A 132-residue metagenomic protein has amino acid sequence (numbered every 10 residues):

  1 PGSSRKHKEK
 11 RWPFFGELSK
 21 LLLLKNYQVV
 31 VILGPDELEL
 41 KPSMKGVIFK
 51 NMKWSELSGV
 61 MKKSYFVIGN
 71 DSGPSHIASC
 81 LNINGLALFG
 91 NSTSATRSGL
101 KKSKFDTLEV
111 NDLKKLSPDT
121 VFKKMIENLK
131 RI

Functional and structural regions predicted by a protein language model:
P1-K6: Conserved donor-binding/catalytic core segment of Leloir-type glycosyltransferases
H7-K8, E37, K114: Alpha-helix N-cap/loop-to-helix initiation residues
E9-P13, P118-D119: Conserved strand-to-helix beginnings and helix N-cap segments that scaffold or border functional pockets
R11-T93: Donor-binding and catalytic core of enzymes assembling or modifying cell-surface/extracellular glycoconjugates
V47-I48, H76-I132: Nucleotide-sugar donor-binding patch of glycosyltransferase catalytic domains
